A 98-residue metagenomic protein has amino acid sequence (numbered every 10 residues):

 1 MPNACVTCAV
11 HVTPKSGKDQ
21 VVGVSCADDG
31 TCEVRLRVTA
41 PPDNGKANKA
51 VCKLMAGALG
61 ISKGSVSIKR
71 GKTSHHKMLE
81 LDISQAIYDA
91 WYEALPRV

Functional and structural regions predicted by a protein language model:
M1-N44, N48-C52, K63, S67-T73 (+1 more regions): Contiguous, often N-terminal, cationic amphipathic patches that form binding interfaces
